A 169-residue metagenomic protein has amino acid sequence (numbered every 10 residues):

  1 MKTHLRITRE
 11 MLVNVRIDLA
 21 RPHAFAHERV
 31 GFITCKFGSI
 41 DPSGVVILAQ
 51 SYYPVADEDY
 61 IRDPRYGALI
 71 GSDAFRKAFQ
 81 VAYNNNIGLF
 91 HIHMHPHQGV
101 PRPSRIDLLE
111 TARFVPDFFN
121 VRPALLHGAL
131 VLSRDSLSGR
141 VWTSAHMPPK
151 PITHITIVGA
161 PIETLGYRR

Functional and structural regions predicted by a protein language model:
M1-G88, H97-R169: Conserved beta-strand-loop surface patch within small alpha/beta domains used for substrate/adaptor or ligand engagement
M94: Short, well-ordered beta-to-alpha junction loops that form the rim of enzyme active sites and present histidine/acidic
